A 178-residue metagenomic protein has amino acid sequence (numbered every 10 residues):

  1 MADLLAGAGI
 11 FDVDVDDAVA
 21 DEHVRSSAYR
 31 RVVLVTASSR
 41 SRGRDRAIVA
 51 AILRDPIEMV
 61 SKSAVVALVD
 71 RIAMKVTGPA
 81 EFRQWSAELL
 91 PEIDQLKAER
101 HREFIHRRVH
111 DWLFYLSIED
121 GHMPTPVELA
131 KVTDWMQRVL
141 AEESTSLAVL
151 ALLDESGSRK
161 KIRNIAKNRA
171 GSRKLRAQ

Functional and structural regions predicted by a protein language model:
M1-Q178: Alpha-helical scaffold segments
